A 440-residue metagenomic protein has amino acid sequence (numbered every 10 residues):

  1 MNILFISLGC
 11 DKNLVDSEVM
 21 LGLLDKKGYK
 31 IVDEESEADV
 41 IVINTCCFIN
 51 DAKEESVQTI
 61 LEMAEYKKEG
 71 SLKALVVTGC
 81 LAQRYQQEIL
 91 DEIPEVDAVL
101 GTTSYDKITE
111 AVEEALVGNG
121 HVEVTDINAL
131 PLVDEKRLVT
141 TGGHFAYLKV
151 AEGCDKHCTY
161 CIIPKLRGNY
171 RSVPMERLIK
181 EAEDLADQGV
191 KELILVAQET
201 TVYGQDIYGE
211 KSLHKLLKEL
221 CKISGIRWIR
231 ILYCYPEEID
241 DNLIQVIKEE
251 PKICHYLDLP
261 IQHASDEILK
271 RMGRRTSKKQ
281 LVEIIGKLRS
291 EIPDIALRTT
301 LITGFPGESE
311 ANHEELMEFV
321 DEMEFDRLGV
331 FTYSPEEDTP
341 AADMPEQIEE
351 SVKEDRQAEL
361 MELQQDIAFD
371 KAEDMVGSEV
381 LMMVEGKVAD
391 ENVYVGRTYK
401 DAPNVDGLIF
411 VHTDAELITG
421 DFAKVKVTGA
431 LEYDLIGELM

Functional and structural regions predicted by a protein language model:
M1-Y203, N242, I253, L257 (+6 more regions): Proteins enriched for Cys/Gly/acidic motifs involved in redox and nucleic-acid/cofactor modification
C47-F48, R167-G168, I207-E210, K270-T276 (+1 more regions): Short glycine-enriched, charge-decorated loop/helix-capping segments at active-site entrances that position
L75-V77, R84, I89, D187-H313 (+1 more regions): Conserved SAM/AdoMet-binding glycine-rich loop
I93-P94, A115-G118, K211-L213, I247-K248 (+2 more regions): Short, hinge-like loop/turn segments at secondary-structure boundaries
L178, L195, I231, L259 (+6 more regions): Conserved, mostly hydrophobic/aromatic
A197, Y233, I261-H263, T299-T303 (+6 more regions): Active-site proximal loops enriched in glycine and acidic residues that flank catalytic Cys/His/Asp and coordinate
L243-I244, L316, V411-T413: Short beta-alpha junctions and helix-cap segments that line functional grooves
D343-M440: Terminal RNA-binding accessory module
